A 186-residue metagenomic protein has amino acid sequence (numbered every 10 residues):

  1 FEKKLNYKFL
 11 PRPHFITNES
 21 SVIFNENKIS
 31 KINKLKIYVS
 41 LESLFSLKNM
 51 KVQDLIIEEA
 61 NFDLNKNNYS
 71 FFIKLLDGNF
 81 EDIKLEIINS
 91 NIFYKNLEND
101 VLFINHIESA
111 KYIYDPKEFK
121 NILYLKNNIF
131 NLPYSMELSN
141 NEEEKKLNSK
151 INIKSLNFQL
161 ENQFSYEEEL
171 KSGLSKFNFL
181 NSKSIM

Functional and structural regions predicted by a protein language model:
K3-E98, I113-K126, Q163, L174 (+1 more regions): Flexible beta-edge/linker motif
L5, N99-F158, S165-K171, F177-M186: Beta-propeller and related beta-repeat scaffolds in trafficking/envelope systems
